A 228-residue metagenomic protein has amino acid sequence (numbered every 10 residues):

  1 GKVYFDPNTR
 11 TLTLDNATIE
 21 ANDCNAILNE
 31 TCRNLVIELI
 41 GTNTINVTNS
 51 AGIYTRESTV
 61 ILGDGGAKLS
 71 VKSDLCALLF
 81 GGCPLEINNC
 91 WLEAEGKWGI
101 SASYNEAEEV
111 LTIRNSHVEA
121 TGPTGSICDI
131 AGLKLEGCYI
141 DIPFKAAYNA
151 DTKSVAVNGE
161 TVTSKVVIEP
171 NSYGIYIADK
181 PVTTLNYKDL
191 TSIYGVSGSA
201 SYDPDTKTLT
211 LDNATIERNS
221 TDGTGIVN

Functional and structural regions predicted by a protein language model:
G1-N228: A composition-driven surface/loop motif
